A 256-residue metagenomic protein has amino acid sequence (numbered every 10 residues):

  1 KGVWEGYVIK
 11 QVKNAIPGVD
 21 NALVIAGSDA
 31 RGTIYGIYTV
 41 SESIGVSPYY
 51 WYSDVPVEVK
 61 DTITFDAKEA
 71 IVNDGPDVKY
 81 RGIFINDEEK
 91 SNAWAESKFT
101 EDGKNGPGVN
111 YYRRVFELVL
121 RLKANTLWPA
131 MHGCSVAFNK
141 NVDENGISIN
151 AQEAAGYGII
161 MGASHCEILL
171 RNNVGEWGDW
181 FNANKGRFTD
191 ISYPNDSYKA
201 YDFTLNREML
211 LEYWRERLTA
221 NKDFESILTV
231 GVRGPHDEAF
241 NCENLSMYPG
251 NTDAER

Functional and structural regions predicted by a protein language model:
K1-G75: Contiguous, structured surface segment used for ligand recognition
G75-R256: Aromatic-lined carbohydrate-binding surfaces of glycoside hydrolases
